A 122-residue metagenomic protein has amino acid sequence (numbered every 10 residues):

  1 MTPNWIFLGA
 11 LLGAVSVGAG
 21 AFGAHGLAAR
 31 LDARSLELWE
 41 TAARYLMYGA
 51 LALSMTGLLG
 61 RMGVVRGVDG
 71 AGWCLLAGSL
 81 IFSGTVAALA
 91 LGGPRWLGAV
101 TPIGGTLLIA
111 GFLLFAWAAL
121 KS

Functional and structural regions predicted by a protein language model:
M1-S122: Polytopic transmembrane helical bundles with strong interfacial aromatic enrichment
